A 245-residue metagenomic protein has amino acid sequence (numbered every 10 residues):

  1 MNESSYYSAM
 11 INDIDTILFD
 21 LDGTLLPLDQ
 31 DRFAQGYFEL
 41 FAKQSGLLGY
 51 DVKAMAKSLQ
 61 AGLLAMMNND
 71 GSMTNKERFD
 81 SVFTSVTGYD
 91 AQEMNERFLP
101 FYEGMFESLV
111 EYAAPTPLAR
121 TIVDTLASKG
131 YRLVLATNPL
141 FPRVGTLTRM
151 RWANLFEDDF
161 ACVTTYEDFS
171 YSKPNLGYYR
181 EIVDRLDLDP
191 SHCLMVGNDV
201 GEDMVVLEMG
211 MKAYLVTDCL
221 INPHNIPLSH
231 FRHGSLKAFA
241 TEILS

Functional and structural regions predicted by a protein language model:
M1-I17, D124-A127, L140-F141, T146-S245: Asp-based, Mg2+/Mn2+-dependent phosphohydrolase catalytic module
N2-S58: Active-site neighborhood of HAD-like aspartate-dependent phosphohydrolases
L25-P27, A65-N69, T137-F141, D168-F169: Short histidine/acidic/glycine/proline-rich micro-motifs that form metal- and phosphate-coordinating active-site loops
D29-R32, D70, V110, P227: Short, solvent-exposed loop/turn segments at secondary-structure boundaries
Q30-F33, Y37, P115, G145-T148 (+1 more regions): Residues at alpha-helix caps and immediate loop-helix transition turns in enzyme cores, especially N- and C-cap
G36-L40, S58, S81-V82, T121 (+3 more regions): Alpha-helical elements of Rossmann-like donor-binding domains used by nucleotide-donor carbohydrate transfer enzymes
Q60-E103: A metal-dependent, Asp-based hydrolase signature
P100-E103, E107-Y112, A119-R151: Substrate-recognition element of Asp-dependent hydrolases with the DxDx(T/V) motif
